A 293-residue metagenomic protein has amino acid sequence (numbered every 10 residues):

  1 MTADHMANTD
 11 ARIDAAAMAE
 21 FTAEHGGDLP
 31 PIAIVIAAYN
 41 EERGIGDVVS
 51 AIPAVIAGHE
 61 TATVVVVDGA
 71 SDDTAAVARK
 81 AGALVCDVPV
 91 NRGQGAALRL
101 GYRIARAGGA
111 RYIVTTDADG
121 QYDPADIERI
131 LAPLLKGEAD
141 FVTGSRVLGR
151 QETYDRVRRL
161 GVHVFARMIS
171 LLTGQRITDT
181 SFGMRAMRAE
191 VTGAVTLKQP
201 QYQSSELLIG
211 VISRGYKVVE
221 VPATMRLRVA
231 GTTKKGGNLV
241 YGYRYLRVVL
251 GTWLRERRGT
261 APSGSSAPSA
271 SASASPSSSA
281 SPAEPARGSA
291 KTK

Functional and structural regions predicted by a protein language model:
M1-P31, G174, K198-K293: Hydrophobic helical membrane-anchoring modules
I13-A23, E41-V55: Short, well-formed alpha-helical segments that are part of the catalytic scaffolds of diverse glycosyltransferases
I36, E60-A70, C86: Short beta-strand/loop segment that forms part of the nucleotide-sugar
R43-D47, D72-A81: Acidic helix N-cap motif at the loop->helix transition within catalytic regions of sugar-transfer enzymes
V67, V88, T116-A118: Catalytic metal- and UDP-sugar-binding loop of GT-A-like glycosyltransferases, i.e., residues flanking the conserved
V67-A76, G120: A conserved acidic beta->alpha catalytic loop
A81-G82, R214: Short, structured coil segments at secondary-structure junctions
V88-A107, Y112-V114, P124-Q201, L227-L246 (+2 more regions): Acceptor/aglycone-binding surface of glycosyltransferases and processive sugar-polymer synthases
